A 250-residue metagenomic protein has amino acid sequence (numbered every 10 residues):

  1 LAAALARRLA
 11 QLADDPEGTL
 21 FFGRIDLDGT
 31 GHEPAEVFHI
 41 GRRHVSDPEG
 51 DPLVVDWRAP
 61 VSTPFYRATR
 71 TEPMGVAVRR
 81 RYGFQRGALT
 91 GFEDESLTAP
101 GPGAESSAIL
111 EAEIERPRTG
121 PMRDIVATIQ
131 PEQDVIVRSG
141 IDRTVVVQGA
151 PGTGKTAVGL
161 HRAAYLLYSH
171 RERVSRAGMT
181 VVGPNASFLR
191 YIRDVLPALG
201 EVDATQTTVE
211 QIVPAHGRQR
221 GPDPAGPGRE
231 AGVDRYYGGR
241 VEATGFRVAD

Functional and structural regions predicted by a protein language model:
L1-V135: Extended, charged low-complexity regulatory segments
T128, V135-V145, R171-E172: Phosphate-binding P-loop
V147-G149: Hydrophobic anchor at the beta1->P-loop junction of P-loop NTPases
G152: Walker A (P-loop) phosphate-binding loop of P-loop NTPases
K155-T156: Conserved lysine of the Walker
G159-L160: Post-Walker A alpha-helix
L167-D250: Alpha-helical nucleic-acid-binding subdomain of P-loop helicases immediately C-terminal to the Walker A/P-loop
